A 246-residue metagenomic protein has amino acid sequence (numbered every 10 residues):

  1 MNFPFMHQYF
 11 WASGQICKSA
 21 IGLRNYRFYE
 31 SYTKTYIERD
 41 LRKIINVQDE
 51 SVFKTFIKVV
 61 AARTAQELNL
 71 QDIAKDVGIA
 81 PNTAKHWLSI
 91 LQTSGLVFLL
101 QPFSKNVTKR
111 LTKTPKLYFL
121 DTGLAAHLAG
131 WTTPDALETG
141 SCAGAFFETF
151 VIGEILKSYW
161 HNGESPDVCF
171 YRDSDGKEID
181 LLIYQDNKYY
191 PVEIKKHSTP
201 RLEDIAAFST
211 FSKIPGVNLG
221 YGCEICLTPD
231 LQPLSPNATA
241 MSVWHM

Functional and structural regions predicted by a protein language model:
M1-N69: Interdomain motor-coupling "hinge/lid" segment immediately C-terminal to the ATP-binding subdomain of NTP-driven enzymes
S19-G22, N82, G95-F98: AAA+ ATPase "lid" subdomain C-terminal helix
K43-Q48, K75-I79, P102-T112: C-terminal helical "lid" subdomain and adjoining coupling/linker elements of P-loop NTPases
E50-K54, G78, A145, T149: An alpha-helix initiation/capping motif
E67, D72-V77: A short alpha-helical element within helix-turn-helix/winged-helix DNA-binding domains across DNA-binding proteins
I79-T93: Short amphipathic alpha-helical interaction segments
S89-I90, G95-L96, Q101-M246: A cross-kingdom feature that marks ATP-driven nucleic-acid transaction machinery
